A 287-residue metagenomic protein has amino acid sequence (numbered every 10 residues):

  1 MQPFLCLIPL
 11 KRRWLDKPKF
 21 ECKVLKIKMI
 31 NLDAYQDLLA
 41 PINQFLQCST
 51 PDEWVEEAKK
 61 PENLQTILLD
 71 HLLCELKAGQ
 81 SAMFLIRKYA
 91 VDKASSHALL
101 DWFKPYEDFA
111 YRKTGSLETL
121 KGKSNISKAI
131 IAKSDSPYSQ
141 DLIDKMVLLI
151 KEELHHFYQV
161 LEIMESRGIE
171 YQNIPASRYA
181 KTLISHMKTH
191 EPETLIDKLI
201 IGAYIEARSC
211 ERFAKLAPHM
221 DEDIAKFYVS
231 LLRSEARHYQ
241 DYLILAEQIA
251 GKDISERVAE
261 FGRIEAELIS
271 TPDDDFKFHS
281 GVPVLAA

Functional and structural regions predicted by a protein language model:
K28-A287: Non-heme di-metal
